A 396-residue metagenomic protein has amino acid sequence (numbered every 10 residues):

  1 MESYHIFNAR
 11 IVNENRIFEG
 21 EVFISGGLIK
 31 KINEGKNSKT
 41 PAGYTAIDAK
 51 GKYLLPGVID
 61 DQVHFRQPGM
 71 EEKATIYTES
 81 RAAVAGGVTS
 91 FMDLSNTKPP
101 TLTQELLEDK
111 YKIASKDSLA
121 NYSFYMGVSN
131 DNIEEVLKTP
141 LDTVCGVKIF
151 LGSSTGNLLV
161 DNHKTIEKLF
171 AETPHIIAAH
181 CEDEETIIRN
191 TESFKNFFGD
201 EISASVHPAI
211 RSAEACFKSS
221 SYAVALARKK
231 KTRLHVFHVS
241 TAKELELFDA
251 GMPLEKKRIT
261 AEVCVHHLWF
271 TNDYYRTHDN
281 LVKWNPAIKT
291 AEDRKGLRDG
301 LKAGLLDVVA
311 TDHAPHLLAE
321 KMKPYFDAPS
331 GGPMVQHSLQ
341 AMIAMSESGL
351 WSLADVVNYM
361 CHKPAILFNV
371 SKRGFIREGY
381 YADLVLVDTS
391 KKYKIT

Functional and structural regions predicted by a protein language model:
M1-P41: N-terminal metal-binding scaffold of metallo-dependent hydrolase/deaminase domains
A9, V22, G27, G51 (+14 more regions): Divalent metal-coordination and catalytic microenvironments
N37-L54: Active-site metal-binding motif and surrounding structural segment of the metallo-beta-lactamase
K50-D117: Metal-associated gating/positioning segment near the N- to mid-region
D93, S123-M126, R233-H238: Short catalytic-loop micro-motif centered on adjacent basic/acidic residues
K112-V128: A glycine-rich helix N-cap at a beta->alpha junction
E134-V309: Histidine/acidic residue-rich metal-binding segments in metalloenzymes
A204-K231, L281, K302-A303, D307-V308 (+1 more regions): His/Asp/Glu-enriched, well-ordered alpha-helical/loop segment that forms or immediately abuts the divalent-metal
